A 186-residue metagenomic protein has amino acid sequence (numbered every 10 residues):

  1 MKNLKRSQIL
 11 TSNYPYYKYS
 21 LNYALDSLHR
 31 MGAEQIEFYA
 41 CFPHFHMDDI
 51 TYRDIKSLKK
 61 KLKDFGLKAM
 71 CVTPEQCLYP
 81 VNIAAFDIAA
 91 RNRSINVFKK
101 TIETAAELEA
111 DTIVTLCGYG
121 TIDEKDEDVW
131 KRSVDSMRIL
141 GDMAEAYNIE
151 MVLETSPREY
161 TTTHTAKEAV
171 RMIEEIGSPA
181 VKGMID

Functional and structural regions predicted by a protein language model:
M1-A110, R138, E145, S178: N-terminal pre-domain/capping segments
L4-S7, Q35-I36, F42, D135-D186: Acidic/histidine-rich catalytic cores of soluble enzymes
L10, M70, I113-V114, V152 (+1 more regions): Structural detector of well-ordered beta-strand residues that form the stable sheet scaffold of enzyme domains
Y17, D49, W130-R132, E159-H164: Active-site glycine- and acidic-residue-rich loops that bind and position anionic ligands or nucleotide-like cofactors
M47-D48, V81-N82, E124-K125, T162-H164: Short Asp/Glu-rich motifs
M70-P80, V114-G120, R158-T161: Substrate-binding cleft and catalytic face of glycoside hydrolase catalytic domains, especially the flexible beta-alpha
D87-K100, E124-M137, T163-E175: Short, electropositive alpha-helical surface patch
A105-D126, Y147-P157: Active-site groove signature of glycoside hydrolases
